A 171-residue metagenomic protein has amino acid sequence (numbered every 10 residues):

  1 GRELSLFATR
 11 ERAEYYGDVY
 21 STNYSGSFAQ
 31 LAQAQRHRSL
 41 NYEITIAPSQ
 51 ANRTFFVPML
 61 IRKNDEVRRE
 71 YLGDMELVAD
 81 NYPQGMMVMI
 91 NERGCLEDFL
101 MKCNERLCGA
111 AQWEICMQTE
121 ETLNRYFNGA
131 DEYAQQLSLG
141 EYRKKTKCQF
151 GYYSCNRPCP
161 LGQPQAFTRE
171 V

Functional and structural regions predicted by a protein language model:
G1-V171: A conserved ligand/cofactor-binding region detector
